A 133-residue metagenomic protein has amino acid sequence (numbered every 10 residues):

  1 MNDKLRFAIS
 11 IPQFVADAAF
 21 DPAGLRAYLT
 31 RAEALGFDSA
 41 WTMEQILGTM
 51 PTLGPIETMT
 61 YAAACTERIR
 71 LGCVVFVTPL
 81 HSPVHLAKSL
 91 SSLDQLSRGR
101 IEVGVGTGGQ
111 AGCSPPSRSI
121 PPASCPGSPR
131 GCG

Functional and structural regions predicted by a protein language model:
M1-C65: N-terminal beta1-alpha1-beta2 module of alpha/beta enzyme domains
N2-F20, P79-G133: Flexible, glycine-rich active-site loops centered on histidine and acidic residues that chelate a metal or position
G36, E67, S97-G99: Active-site-proximal glycine-rich helix-loop-beta segment
A40, L71, I101-V103: Hydrophobic residues within beta-strands of alpha/beta enzymes
M43, V74, G104-G106: Structural motif
T49, C73-H81: Active-site nucleophile and cofactor-binding loops and adjacent substrate-binding regions of central metabolic enzymes
T66-V74: Conserved catalytic cysteine-centered active-site region of acyl-thioester-dependent Claisen-condensing enzymes
